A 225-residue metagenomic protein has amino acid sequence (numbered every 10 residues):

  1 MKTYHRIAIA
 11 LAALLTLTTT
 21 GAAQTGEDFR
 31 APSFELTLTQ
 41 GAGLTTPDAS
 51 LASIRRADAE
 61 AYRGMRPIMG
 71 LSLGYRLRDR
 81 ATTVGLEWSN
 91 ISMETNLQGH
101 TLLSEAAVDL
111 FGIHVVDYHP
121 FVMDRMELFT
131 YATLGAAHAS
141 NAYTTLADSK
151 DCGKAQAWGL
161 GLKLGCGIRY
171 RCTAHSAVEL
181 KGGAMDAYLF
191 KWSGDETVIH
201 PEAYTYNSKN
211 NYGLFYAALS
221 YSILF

Functional and structural regions predicted by a protein language model:
M1-S33: Cleavable N-terminal export/targeting peptides
A22-V84, N141, L214-F225: Short glycine/proline- and aromatic-enriched beta-strand/turn motifs that initiate or cap beta-hairpins
T25-E27, R56-G64, H100-A106, F121 (+2 more regions): Outer-membrane beta-barrel domain signature
Q40, W88-N90, G182: A mature extracytoplasmic/lumenal domain signature
P47-R56, E94-L102, S140-K150, K191-I199: Outer-membrane beta-barrel translocator domains and adjoining extracellular loop/strand segments of Gram-negative
S72-D148, K154-A157, L162, Y170-H175 (+1 more regions): Gram-negative (and chloroplast) outer-membrane scaffold detector with strong preference for beta-barrel transmembrane
R171-F225: Predominantly the C-terminal beta-signal and adjacent terminal strand-loop region of outer-membrane beta-barrel
